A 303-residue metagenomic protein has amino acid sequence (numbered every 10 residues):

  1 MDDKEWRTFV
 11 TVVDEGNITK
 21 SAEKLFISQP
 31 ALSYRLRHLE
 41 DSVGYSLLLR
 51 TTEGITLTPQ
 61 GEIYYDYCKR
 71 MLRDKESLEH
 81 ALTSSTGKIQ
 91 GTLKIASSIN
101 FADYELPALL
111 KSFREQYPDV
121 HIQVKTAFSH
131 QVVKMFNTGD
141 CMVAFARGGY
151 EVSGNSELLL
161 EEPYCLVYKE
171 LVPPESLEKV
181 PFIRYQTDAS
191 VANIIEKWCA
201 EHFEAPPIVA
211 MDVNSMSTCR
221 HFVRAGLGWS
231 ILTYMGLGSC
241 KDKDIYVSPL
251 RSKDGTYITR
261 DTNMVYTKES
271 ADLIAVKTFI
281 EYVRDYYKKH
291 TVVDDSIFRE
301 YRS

Functional and structural regions predicted by a protein language model:
V10-S28: Short helix-boundary/capping micro-motifs
E40-P59: A short LG(V/I)-centered, amphipathic sequence patch enriched for acidic residue(s) preceding the LG motif
S42-V43, Y64-T86: Alpha-helical linker/hinge and terminal dimerization helices associated with HTH transcriptional regulators
Q90-E151, D212-V213: Central regulatory/effector-binding core of bacterial HTH transcription factors
F128-V132, N137-D140, S190-V191, E204-R251: Hydrophobic hinge/microswitch elements
V152-I194, T259-E269, R284-K288: Hydrophobic/proline-rich hinge and linker segments of small-molecule sensing/allosteric domains, predominantly
P181-E204, D272-I280, Y287-S296: Secondary-structure junction motif
Y234-K243, K253-S303: C-terminal effector-binding regulatory domain of bacterial HTH transcription factors
